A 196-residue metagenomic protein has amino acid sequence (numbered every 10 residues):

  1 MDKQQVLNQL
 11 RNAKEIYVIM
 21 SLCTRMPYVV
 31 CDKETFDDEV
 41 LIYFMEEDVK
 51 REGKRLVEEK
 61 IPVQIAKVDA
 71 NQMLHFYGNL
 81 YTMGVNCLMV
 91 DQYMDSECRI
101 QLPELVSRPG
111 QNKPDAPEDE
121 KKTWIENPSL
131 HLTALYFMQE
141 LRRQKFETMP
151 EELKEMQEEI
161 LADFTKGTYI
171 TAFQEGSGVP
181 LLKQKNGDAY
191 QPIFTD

Functional and structural regions predicted by a protein language model:
M1-T195: An interfacial alpha-helical scaffold signature
